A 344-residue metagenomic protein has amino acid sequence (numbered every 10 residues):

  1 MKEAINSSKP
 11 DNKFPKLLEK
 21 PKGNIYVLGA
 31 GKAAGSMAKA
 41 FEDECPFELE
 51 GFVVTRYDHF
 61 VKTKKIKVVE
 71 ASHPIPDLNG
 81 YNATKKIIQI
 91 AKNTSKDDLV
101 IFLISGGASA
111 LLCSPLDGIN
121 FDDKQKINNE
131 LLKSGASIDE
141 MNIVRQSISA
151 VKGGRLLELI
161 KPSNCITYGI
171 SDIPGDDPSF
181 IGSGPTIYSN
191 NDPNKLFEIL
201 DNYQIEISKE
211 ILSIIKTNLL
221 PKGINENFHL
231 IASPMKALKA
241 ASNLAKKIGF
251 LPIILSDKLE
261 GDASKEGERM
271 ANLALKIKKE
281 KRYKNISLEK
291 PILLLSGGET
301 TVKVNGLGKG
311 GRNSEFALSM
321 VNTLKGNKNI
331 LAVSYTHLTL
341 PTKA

Functional and structural regions predicted by a protein language model:
M1-L28, S36-M37: An N-terminal, well-structured beta->alpha segment
L28-G29, F52-T55, F102-G106, T167-I173 (+3 more regions): Short beta-strand segments
A40-L49, K65-K67, I88, P115-K126 (+3 more regions): A glycine- and small-aliphatic-rich helix-loop capping segment at beta-alpha/alpha-beta transitions that lines
R56-S95: Glycine-rich oxoanion-binding loops at beta->alpha junctions
D117-F121, Q125-E130, S134-Y203: Internal gly/pro-rich beta-alpha loop/helix module that stabilizes soluble enzyme cofactors or their anionic handles
R145, S163-I166, G182, Y188-L273: Accessory alpha-helical/coil subdomains and C-terminal extensions that flank or cap enzyme catalytic cores
F250-S334: Active-site segments that bind and position negatively charged phosphate/pyrophosphate groups
T336-T342: Conserved small/polar residues in nucleotide/adenosyl-binding loops
